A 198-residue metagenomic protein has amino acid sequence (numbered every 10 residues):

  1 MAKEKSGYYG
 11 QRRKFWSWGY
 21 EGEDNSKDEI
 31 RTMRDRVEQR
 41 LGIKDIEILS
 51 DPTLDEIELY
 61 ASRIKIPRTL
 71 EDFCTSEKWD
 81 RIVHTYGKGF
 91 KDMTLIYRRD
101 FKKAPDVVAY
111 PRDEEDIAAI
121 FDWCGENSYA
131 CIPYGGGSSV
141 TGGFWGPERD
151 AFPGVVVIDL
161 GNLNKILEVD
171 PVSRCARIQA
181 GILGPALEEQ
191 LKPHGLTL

Functional and structural regions predicted by a protein language model:
M1-L198: Noncatalytic alpha-helical scaffold of FAD-dependent oxidoreductases
